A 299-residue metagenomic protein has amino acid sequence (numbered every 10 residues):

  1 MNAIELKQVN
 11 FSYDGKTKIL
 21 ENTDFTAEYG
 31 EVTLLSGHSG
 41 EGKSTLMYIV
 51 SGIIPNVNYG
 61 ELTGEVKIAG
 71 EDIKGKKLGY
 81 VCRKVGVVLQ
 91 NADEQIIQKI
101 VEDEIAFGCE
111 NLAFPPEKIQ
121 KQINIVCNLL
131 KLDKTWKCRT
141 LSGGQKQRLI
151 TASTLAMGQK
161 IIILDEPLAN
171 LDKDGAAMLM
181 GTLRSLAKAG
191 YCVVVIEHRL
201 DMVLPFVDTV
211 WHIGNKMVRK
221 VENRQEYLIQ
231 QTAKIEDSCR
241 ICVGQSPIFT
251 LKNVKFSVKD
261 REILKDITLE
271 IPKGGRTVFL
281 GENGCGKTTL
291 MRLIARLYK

Functional and structural regions predicted by a protein language model:
S36-H38, L280-E282: The feature captures the beta-strand-to-loop junction immediately N-terminal to the Walker
S51, A295: Helix-to-loop junction immediately C-terminal to a conserved catalytic motif
Y59-D72: Conserved ABC transporter NBD signature motif
K137-L141, Q145: Conserved ABC ATPase signature
T151: Hydrophobic anchor residue at the start of the ABC signature
I162-D165: Catalytic Walker B motif of ABC-type/P-loop ATPase nucleotide-binding domains
E197-H198: H-loop/switch region of ABC-family ATPase nucleotide-binding domains
